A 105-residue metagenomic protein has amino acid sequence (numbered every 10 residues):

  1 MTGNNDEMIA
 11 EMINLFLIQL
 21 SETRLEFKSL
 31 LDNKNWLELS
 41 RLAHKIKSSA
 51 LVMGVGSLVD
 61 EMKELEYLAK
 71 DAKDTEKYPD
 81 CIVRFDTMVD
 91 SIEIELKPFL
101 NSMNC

Functional and structural regions predicted by a protein language model:
M1-A10, R41-L42: Short, charged, low-complexity loops and linkers
N4, F27, L31-E38, M53 (+1 more regions): Short helix-adjacent coil turns
A10, W36, S40, P79-I82: Conserved HATPase_c
L17, S49-C105: Amphipathic, coiled-coil-like alpha-helical segments
